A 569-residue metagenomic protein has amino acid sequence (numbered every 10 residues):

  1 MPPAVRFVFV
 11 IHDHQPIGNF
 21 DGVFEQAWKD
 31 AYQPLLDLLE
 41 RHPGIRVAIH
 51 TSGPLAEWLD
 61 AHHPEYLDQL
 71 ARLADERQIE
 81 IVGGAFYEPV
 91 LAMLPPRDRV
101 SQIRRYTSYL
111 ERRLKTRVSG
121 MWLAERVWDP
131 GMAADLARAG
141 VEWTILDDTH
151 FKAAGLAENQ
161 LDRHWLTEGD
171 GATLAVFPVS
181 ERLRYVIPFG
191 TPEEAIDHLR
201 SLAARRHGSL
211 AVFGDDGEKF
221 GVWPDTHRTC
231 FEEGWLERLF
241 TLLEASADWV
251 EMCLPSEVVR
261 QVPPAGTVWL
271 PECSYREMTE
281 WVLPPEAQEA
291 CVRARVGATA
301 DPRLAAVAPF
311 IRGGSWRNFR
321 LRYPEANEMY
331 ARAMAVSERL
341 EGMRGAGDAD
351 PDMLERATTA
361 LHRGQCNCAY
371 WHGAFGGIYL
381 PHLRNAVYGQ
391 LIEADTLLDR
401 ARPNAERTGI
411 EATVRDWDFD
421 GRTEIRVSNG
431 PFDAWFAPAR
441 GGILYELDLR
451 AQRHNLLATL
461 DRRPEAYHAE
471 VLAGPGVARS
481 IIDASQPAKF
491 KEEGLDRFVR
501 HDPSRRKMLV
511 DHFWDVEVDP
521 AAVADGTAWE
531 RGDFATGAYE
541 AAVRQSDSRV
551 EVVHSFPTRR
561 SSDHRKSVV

Functional and structural regions predicted by a protein language model:
P2-Q33, E40-H42, Q160-L174, P178-R182 (+5 more regions): Active-site and substrate-binding clefts of carbohydrate-active enzymes
V5-P95, S101-Q102, S119-L123, E142-D148 (+1 more regions): Short, well-structured secondary-structure segments
E25-K29, R97, S101-R104, G430-R544: Acidic-aromatic substrate-binding/catalytic surfaces of carbohydrate-active enzymes
Y32-L39, L67-A71, V100-L110, A133 (+3 more regions): Generic structural signal for well-ordered alpha-helices, preferentially at hydrophobic/aromatic core positions
F86-V90, T149-L156, Q160, V176-G190 (+1 more regions): Positively charged, amphipathic and often flexible ligand-engagement surfaces
D98-E125, A172, R200-D215: CE4/NodB-like, metal-dependent polysaccharide N-deacetylase domain that modifies extracellular/periplasmic N-acetylated
R104-N159, K219-L239: Catalytic domains of cell-wall/extracellular-matrix polysaccharide-remodeling enzymes, centered on de-N-acetylation
F556-S561: Short, small-residue-biased leader/transition segments that mark boundaries at the very start of proteins
